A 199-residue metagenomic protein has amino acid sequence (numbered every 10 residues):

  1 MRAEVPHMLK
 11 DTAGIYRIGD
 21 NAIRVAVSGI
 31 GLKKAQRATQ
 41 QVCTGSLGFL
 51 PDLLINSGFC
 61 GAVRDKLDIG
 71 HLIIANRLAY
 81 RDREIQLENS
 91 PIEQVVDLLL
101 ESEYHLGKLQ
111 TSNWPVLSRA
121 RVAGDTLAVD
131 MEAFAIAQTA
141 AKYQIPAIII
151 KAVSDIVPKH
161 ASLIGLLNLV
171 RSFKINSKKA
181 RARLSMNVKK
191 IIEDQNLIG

Functional and structural regions predicted by a protein language model:
M1-A13: N-terminal beta1-alpha1 ligand-phosphate binding loop
G14-G199: Glycine-rich phosphate- or other oxyanion-binding loops that anchor nucleotides, phosphorylated ligands
